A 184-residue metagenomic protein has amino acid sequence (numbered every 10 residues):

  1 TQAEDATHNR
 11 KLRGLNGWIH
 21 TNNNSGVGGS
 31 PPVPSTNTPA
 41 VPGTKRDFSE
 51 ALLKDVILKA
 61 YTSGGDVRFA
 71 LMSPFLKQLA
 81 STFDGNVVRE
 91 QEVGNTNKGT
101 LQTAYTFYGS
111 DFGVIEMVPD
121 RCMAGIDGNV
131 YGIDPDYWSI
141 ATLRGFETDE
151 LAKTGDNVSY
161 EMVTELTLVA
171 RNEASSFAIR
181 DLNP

Functional and structural regions predicted by a protein language model:
T1-D55, K59, G65-D66, K77-P184: Sequence/fold signature of self-assembling virion shell proteins
V67-M72: Hydrophobic beta-strand segments of well-ordered beta-sheets in folded domains
